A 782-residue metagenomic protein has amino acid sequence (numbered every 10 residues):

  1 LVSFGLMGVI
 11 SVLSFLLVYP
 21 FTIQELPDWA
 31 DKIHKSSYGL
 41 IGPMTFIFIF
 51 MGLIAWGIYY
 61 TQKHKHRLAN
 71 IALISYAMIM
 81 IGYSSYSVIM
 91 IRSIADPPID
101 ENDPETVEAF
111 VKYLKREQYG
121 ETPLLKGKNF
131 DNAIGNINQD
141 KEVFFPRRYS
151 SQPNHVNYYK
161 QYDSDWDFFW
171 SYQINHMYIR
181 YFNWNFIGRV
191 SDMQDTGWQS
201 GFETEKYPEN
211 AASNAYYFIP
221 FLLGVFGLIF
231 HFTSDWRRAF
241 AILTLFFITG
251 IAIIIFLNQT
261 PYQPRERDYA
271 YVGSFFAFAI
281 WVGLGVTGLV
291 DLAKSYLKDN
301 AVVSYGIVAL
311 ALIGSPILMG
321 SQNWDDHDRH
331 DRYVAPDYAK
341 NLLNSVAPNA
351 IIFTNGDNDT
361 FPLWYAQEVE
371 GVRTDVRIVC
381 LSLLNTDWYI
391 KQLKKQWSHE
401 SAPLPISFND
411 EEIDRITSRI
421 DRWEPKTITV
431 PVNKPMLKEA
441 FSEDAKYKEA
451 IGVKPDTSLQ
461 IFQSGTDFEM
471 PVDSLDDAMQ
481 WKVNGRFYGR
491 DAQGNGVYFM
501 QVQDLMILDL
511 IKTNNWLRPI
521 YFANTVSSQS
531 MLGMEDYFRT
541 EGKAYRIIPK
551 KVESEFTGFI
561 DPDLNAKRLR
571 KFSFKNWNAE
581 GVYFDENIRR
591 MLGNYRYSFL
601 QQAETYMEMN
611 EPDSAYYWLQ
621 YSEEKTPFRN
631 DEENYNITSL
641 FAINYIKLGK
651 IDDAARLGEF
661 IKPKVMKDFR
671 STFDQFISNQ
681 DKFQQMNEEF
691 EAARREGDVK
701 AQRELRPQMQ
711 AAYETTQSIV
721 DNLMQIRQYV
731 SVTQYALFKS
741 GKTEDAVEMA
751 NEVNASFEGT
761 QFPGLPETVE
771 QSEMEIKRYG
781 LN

Functional and structural regions predicted by a protein language model:
L1-Y271, F278-N349, W364-N782: ER/secretory pathway lumenal C-terminal domains and tails of membrane proteins involved in glycoprotein biogenesis
D357-F361: Gly/Ser/Thr-rich loops at beta-strand to alpha-helix junctions that form or flank small-molecule/cofactor-binding
